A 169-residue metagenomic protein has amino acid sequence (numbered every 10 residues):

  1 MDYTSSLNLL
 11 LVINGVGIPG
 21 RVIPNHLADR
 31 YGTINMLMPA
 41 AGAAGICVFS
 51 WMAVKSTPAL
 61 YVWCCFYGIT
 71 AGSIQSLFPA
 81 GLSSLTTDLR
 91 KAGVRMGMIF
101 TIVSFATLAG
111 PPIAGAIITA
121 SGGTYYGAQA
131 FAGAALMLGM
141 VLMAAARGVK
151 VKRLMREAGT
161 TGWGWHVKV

Functional and structural regions predicted by a protein language model:
M1-G15, V94: Loop-to-transmembrane helix entry
I13-V22, S104-L108: Residue-level signature of mid-helix packing/kink "hotspots" within the transmembrane helices of 12-pass Major
G20-T33, I118: Helix-to-loop junctions at the C-terminal end of transmembrane segments in multipass secondary transporters
D29-A43: Cytoplasmic membrane-interface "Motif A"-like loop-to-helix N-cap segments of 12-TM Major Facilitator Superfamily
G42-K55: C-terminal ends and interior cores of transmembrane alpha-helices in multi-pass membrane transporters/permeases
P58-Y67: Paired small-residue
S73-D88: Intracellular juxtamembrane helix-capping segments at the cytosolic ends of symmetry-related transmembrane helices
S84-L85, L89-A106, G115-V169: Intracellular terminal tails of multi-pass secondary transporters
